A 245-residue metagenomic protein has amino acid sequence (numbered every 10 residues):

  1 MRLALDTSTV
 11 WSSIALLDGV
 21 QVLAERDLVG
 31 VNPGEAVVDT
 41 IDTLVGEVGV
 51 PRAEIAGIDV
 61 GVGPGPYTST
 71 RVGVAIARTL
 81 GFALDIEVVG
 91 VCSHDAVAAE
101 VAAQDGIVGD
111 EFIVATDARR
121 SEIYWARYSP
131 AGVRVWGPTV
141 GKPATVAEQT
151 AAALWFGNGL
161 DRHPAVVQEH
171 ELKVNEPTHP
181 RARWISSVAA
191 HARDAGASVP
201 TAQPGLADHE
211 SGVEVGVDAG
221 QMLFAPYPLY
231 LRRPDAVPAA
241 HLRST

Functional and structural regions predicted by a protein language model:
M1-P64: N-terminal beta-alpha supersecondary unit
M1-Q21, N32, V89-T245: Oxyanion-binding and handling regions
L28-A36, Y67, R71, A75 (+2 more regions): Residues at secondary-structure transition points
A36-D39, A75, T79, A96 (+2 more regions): Short amphipathic alpha-helical face segments that pack within enzyme cores and frequently flank/anchor catalytic
I41, I76, H163-A165: Generic structural signal for hydrophobic residues
V48-A53, G81-V91, G106-D110: Phosphate-handling active-site elements
I58-V88, S93: DPxDG-like acidic metal-binding loop motif
